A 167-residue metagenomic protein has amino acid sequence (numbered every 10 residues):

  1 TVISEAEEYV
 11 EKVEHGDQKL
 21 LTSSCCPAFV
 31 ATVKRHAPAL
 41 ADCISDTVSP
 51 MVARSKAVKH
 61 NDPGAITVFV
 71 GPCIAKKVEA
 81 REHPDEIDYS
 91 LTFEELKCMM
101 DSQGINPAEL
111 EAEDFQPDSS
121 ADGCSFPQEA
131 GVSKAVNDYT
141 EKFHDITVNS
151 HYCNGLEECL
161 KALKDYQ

Functional and structural regions predicted by a protein language model:
T1-Q167: Iron-sulfur-associated redox domains of electron-transfer enzymes in respiratory and anaerobic energy metabolism
